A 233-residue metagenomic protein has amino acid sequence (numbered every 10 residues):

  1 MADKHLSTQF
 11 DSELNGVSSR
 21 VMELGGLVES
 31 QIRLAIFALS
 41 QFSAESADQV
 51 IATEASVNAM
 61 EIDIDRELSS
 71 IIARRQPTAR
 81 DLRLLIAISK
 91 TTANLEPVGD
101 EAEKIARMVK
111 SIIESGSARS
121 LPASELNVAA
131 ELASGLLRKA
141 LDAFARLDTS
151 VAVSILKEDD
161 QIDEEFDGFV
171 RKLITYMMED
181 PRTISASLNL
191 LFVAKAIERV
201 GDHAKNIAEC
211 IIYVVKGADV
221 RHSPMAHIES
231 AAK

Functional and structural regions predicted by a protein language model:
M1-K233: Cytosolic, long alpha-helical scaffolding segments
